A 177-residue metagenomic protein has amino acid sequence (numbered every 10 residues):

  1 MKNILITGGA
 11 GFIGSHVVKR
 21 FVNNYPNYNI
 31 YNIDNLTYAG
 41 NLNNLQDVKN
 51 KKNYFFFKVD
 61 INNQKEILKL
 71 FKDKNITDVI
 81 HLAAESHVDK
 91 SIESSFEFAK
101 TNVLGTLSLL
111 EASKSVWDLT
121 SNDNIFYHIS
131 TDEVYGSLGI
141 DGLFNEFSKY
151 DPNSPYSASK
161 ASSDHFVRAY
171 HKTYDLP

Functional and structural regions predicted by a protein language model:
M1-P177: N-terminal Rossmann-like NAD(P)+-binding domain of SDR-like oxidoreductases, especially those catalyzing
